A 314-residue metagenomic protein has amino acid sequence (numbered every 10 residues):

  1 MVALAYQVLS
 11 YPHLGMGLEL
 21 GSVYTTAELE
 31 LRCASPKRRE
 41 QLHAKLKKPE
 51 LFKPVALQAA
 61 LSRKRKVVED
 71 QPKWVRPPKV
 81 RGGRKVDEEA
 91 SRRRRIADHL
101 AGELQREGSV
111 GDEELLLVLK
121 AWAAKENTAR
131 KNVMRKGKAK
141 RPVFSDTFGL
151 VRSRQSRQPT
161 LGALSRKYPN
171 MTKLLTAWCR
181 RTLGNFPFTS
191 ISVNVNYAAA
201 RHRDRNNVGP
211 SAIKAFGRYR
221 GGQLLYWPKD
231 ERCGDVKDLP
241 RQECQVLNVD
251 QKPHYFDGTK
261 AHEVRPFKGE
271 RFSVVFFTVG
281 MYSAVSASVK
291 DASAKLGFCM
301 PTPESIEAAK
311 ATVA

Functional and structural regions predicted by a protein language model:
M1-Y255, T259-A314: Fe(II)/2-oxoglutarate oxygenase catalytic core
